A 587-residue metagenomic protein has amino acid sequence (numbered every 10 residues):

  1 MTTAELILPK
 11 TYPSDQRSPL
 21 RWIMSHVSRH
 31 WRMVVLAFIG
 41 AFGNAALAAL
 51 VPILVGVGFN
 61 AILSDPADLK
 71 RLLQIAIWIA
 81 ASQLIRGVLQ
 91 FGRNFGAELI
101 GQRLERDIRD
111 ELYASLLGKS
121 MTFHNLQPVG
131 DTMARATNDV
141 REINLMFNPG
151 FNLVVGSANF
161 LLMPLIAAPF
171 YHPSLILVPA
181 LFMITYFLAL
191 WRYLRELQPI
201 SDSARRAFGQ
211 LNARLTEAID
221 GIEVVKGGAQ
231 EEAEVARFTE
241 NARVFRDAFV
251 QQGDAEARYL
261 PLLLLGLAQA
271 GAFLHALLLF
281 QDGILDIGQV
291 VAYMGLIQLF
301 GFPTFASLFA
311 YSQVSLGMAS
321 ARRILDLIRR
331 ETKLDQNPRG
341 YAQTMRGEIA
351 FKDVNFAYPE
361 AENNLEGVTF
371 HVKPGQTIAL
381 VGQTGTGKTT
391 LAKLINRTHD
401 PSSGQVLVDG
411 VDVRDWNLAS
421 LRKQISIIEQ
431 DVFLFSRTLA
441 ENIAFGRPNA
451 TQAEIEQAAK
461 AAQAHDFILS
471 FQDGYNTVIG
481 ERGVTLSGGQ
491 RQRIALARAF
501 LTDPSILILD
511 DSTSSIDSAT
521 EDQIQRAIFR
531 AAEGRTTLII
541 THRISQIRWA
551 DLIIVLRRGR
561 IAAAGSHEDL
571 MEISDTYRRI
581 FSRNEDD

Functional and structural regions predicted by a protein language model:
M1-A48, L63-I75, R93-A97, G101 (+8 more regions): Membrane-integrated ABC transporters
L8-Q16, I39-G40, L47-G56, N60 (+11 more regions): Juxtamembrane helix-loop junctions of ABC transporter transmembrane domains
M24, W31-R32, M121-T122, N138-F147 (+9 more regions): An intracellular "coupling" helix at the cytosolic face of ABC transporter transmembrane type-1 domains
V34-L89, P169-S174, I284-I287: Transmembrane helix-loop-helix hairpins at lipid-water interfaces of multipass membrane proteins, especially the type-1
L50-G56, F151-L194, V250-A292, T304: A hydrophobic transmembrane-helix motif
A207, G227-Q230, F300-L327: Cytosolic ends of transmembrane helices, especially the final helix of ABC transmembrane type-1 domains
Q336, T344-D587: ABC-type nucleotide-binding domain
